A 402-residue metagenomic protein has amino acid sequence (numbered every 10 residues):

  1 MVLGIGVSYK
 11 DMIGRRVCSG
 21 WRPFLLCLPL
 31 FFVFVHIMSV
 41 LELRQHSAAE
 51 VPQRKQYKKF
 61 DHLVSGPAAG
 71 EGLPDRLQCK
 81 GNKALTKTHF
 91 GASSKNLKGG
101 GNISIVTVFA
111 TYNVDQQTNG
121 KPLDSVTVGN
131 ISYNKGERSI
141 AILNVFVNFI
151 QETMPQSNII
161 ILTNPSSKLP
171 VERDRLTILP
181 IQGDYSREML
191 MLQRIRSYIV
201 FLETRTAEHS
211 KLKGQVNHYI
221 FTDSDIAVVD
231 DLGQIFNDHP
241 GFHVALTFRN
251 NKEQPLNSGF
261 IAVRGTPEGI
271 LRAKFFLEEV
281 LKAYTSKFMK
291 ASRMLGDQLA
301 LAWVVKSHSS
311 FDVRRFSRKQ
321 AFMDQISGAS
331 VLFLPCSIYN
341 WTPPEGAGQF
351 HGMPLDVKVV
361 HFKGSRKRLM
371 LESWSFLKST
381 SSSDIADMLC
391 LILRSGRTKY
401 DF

Functional and structural regions predicted by a protein language model:
V2-Q193, S197-Q215, D401: N-terminal anchoring/stem segment of glycosyltransferases
G4, S8-K10, R15-R16, P23-F24 (+1 more regions): Catalytic core and acceptor-binding pocket of nucleotide-sugar-dependent glycosyltransferases
N96-N102, N237-H239, K252-L256, Q325-S327 (+1 more regions): Extracellular/periplasmic catalytic domains that process cell-envelope and extracellular macromolecules
F149, F201, H218, F276 (+1 more regions): Alpha-helical recognition domains of nuclear gene-regulatory proteins
P155-N164, I220, D225, A245 (+1 more regions): Short, hydrophobic beta-strand segments that form beta-sheet elements in well-ordered domains
L162-L169, V228-L232, G364: Short, polar loop motifs at secondary-structure junctions
S166-R175, Q234-H239, P354, L371: Short loop/helix-cap segments at secondary-structure boundaries that form the rim of catalytic
I178-P180, L190-I270: GT-A fold catalytic core of metal-dependent nucleotide-sugar glycosyltransferases, centered on the diacidic
